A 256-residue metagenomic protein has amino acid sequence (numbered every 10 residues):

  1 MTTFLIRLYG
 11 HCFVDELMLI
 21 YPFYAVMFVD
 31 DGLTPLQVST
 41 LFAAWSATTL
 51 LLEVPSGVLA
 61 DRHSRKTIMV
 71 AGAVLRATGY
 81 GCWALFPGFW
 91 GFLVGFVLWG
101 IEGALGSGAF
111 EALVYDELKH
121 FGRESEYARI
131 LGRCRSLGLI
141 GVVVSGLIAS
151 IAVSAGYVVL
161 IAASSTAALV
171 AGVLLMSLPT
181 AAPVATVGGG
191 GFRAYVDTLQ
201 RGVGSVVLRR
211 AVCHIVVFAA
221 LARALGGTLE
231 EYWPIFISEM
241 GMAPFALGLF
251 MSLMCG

Functional and structural regions predicted by a protein language model:
M1-L51, R210-S252: Helix-loop boundary and gating motifs at the non-cytosolic
M1-T2, T180-I215: Juxtamembrane intracellular "pre-TM" segments in multi-pass secondary transporters
D30, G141-A163, I235-G241, F245-A246: Transmembrane alpha-helix termini and helix-breaking/packing motifs in multi-pass membrane transporters
S46-V54, L139-V143, C255: Residue-level signature of mid-helix packing/kink "hotspots" within the transmembrane helices of 12-pass Major
V74-G88, F92: C-terminal ends and interior cores of transmembrane alpha-helices in multi-pass membrane transporters/permeases
V97-L139: Cytoplasmic helix-loop-helix junction between adjacent transmembrane helices in 12-TM secondary transporters
Y157, A162-G191: Helix-loop junctions on the cytosolic side of multi-pass membrane transporters, especially the intracellular loop
